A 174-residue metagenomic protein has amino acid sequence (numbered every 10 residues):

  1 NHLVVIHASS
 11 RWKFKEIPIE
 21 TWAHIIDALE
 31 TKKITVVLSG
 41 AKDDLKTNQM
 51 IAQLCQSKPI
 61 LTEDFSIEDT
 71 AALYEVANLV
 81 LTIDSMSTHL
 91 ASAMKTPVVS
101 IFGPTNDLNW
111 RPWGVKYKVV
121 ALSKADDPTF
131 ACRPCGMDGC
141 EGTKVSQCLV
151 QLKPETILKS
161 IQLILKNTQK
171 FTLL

Functional and structural regions predicted by a protein language model:
N1-V4: Nucleotide-sugar donor-binding and catalytic loop/hinge architecture of NDP-sugar-dependent glycosyltransferases
H7-F14: Glycine-rich phosphate-binding "P-loop"
A8, G40, L122: Pocket-edge structural micro-motifs
F14-D107: Donor-binding and catalytic core of enzymes assembling or modifying cell-surface/extracellular glycoconjugates
M50, I60-L61, S92-L173: Nucleotide-sugar donor-binding patch of glycosyltransferase catalytic domains
